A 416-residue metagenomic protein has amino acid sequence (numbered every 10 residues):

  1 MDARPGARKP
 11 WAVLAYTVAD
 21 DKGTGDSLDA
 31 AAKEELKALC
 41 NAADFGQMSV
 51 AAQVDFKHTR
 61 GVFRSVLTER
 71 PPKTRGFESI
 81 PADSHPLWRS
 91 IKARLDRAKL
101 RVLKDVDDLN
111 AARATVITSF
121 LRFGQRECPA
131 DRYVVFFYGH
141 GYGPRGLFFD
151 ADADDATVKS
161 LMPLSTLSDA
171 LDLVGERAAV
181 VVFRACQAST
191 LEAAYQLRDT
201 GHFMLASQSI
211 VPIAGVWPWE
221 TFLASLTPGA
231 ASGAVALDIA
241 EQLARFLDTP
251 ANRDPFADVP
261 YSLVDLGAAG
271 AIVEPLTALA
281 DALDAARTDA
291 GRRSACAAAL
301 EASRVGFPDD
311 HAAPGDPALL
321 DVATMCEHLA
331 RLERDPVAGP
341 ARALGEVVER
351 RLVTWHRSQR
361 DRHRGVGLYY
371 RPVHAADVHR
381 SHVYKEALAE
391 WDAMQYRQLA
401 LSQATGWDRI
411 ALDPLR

Functional and structural regions predicted by a protein language model:
M1-D131: N-terminal extension/subdomain marker
G6, R122, R126-P129, G141-P144 (+1 more regions): Terminal, contiguous helix-loop blocks that mediate binding/assembly
Y16-D20, H140, C186: Short strand-loop junctions, especially beta-strand C-caps/beta-turns that link beta-sheets to coils or alpha-helices
F56, Y138-G141: Short glycine-enriched loops at secondary-structure junctions
